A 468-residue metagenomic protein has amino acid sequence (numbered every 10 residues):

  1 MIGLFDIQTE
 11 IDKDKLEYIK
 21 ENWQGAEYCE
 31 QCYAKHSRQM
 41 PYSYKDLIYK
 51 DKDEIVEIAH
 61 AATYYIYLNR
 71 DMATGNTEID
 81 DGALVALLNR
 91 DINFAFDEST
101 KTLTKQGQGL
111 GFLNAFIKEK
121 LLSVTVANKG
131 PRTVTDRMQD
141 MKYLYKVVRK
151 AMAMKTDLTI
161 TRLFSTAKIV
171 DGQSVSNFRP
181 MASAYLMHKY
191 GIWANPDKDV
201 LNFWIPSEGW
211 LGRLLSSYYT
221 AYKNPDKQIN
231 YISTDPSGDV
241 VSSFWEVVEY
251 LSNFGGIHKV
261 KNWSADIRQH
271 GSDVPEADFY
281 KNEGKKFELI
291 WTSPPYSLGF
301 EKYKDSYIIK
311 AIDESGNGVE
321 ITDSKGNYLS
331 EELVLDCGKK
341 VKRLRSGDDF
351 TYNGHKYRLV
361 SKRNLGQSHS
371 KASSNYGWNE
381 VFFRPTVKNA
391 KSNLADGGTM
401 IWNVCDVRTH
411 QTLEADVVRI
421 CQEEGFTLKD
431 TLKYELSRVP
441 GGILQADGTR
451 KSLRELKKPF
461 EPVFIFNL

Functional and structural regions predicted by a protein language model:
M1-A83, N89-L468: Class I S-adenosyl-L-methionine-dependent methyltransferase catalytic core
